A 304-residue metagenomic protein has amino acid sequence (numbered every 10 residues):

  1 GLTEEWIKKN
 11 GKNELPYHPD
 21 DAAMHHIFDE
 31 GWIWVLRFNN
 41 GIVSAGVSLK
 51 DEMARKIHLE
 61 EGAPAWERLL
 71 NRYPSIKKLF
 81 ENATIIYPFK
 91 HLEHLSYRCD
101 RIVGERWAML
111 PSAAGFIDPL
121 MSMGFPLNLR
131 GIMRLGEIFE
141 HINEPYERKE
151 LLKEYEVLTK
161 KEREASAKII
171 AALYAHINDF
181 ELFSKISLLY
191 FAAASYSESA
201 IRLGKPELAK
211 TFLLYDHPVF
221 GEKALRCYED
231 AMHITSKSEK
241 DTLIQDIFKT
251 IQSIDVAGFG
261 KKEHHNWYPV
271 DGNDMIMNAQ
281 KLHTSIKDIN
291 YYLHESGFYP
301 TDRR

Functional and structural regions predicted by a protein language model:
G1-H18: Central beta-strand plus flanking loop segment that forms part of the substrate or channel wall within the catalytic
L2-T3, Y73, N178-F180: Short, solvent-exposed helix-helix connector turns and helix-capping sites enriched in acidic/polar residues
P16-Y17, H25-D29, R37-F38: A short catalytic or substrate-binding loop motif that flags glycine-/basic-rich loops and adjacent residues that bind
D20-A23, L95-S96: Short, P/G- and charge-enriched loop/turn segments at secondary-structure junctions
D29-I33, N39, D51-I170: FAD/FMN-dependent oxidoreductases across multiple families
I42-V43: Hydrophobic residues embedded in beta-strands of well-ordered beta-sheets
E137-R304: C-terminal helical "tail/cap" subdomain of flavin- and related membrane-associated enzymes
